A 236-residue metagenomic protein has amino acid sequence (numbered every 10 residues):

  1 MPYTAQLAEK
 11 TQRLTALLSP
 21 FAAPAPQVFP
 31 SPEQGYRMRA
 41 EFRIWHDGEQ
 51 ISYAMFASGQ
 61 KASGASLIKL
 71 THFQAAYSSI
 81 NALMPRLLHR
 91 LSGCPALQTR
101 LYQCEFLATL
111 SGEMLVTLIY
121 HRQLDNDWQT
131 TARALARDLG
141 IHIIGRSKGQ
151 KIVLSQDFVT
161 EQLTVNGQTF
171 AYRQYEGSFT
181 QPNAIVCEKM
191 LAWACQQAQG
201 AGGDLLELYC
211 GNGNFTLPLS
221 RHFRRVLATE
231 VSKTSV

Functional and structural regions predicted by a protein language model:
M1-L101, L110-S111: Extended interfacial segments that mediate partner engagement and assembly in macromolecular machines
Y3-Q6, Q123-V236: Rossmann-like S-adenosyl-L-methionine
P26-F29, E105, I144, R173: General small-molecule cofactor/ligand-binding pocket signal
M38, M114, G202-G203: Nucleotide donor/acceptor-binding cores
W45, F106, G112-H121, A171-Q174: Short, aliphatic-rich beta-strand segments
E49, G64, G112, N166-F170 (+1 more regions): Short acidic/polar mixed-charge low-complexity motifs
M55-Q60, L118-R122, Y175-E176: Secondary-structure transition/turn motif
